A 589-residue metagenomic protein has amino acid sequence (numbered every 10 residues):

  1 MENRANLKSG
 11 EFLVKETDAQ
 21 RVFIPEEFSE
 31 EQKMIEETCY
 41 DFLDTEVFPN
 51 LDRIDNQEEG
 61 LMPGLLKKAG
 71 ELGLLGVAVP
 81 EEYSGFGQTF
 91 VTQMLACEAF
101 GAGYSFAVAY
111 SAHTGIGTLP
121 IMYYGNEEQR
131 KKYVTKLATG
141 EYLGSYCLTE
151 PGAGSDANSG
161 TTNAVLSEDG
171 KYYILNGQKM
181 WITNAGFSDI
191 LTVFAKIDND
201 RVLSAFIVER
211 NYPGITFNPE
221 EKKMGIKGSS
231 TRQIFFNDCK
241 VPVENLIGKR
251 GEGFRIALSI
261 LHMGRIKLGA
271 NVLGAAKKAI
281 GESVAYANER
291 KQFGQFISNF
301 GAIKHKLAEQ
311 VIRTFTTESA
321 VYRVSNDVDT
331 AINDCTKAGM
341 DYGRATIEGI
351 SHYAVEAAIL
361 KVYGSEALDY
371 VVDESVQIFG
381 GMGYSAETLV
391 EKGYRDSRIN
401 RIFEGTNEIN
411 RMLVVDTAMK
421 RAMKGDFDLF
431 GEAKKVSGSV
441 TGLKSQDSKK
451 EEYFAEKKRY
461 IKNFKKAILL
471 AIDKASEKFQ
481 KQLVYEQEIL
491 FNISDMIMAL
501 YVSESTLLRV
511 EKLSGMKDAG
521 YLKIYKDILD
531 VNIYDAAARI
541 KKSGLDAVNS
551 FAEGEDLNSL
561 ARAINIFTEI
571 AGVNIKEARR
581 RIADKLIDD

Functional and structural regions predicted by a protein language model:
E2-R21, L95, I116, V371 (+2 more regions): Glycine-rich phosphate/cofactor-binding loops in nucleotide/flavin-utilizing enzymes
P25-F28, I35, A102, T216-S319 (+6 more regions): Glycine-rich beta->alpha junctions and the first turn(s) of the following alpha-helix
L51-N56, F315-Y363, V376-Q377, Q480 (+2 more regions): C-terminal helix-coil-helix/basic helical segment that borders enzyme active sites and/or dimer interfaces and provides
E71-K131, T135, T139-G140, T183-I190 (+5 more regions): Internal helix-loop-helix
G140-L148: A short, Trp-centered hydrophobic/proline-enriched beta-strand micro-motif
T162-L166: A structural signal for short hydrophobic beta-strand segments in well-ordered beta-sheet cores
K171-F217: A short core secondary-structure module
V440-K444, E452-D589: C-terminal amphipathic alpha-helical interaction region
